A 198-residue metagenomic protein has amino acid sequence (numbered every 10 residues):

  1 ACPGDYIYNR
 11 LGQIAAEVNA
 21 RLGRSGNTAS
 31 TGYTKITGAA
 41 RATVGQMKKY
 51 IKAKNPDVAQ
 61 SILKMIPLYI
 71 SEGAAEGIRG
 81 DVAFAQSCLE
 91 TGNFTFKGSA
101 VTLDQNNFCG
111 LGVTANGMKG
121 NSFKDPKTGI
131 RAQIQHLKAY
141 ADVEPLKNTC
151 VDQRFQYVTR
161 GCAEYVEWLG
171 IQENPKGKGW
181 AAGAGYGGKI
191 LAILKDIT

Functional and structural regions predicted by a protein language model:
A1-T198: Catalytic cores of secreted/periplasmic lytic hydrolases that degrade extracellular macromolecules
